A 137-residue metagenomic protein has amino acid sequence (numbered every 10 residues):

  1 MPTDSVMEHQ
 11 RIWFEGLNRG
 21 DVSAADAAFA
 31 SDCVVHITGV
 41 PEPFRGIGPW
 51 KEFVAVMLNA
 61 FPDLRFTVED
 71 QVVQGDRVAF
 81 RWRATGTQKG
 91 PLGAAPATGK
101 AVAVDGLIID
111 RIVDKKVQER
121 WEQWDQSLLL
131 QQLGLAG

Functional and structural regions predicted by a protein language model:
M1-G137: C-terminal and inter-domain tail/linker signature
